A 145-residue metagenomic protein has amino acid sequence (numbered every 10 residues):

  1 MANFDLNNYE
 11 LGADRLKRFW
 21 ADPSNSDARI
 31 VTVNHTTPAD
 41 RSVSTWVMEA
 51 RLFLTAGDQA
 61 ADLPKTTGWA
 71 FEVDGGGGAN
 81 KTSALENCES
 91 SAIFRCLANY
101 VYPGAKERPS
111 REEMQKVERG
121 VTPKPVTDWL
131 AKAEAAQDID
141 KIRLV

Functional and structural regions predicted by a protein language model:
M1-W129: Polyanion-binding surfaces on beta-sheet-dominated domains and ring/shell assemblies
T122-V145: Charged/polar low-complexity intrinsically disordered segments, enriched in acidic residues
